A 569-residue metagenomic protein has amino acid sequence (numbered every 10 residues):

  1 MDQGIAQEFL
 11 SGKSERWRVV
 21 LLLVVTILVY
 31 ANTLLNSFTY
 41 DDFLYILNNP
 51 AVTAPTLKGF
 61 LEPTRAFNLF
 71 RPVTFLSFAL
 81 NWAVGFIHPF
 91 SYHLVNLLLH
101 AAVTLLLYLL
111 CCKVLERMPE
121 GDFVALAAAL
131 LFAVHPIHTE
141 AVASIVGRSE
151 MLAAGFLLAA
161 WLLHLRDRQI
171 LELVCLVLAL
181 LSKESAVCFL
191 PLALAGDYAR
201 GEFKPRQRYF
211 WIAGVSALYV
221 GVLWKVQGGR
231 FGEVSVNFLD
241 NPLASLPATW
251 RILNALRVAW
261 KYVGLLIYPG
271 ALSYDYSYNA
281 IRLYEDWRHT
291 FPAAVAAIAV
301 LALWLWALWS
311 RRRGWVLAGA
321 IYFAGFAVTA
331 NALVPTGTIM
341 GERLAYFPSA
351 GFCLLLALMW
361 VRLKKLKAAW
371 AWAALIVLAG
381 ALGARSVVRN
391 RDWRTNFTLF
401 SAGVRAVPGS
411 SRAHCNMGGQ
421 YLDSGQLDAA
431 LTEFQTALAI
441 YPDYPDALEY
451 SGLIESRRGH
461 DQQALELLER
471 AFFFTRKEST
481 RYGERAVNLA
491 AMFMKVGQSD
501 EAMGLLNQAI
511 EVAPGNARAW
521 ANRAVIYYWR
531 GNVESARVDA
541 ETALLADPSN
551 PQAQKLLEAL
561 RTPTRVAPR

Functional and structural regions predicted by a protein language model:
D2-D461, E469, G483-E484, N488: Polytopic membrane enzymes that build or remodel cell-surface glycoconjugates and lipids
G403, T436-A437, R470-A471, T475 (+2 more regions): Canonical positions in the second alpha-helix
A406, I440, F474-E478, V512 (+1 more regions): Structural marker of alpha-solenoid helical repeat scaffolds
D423, R457, K495, W529 (+1 more regions): Register position in tetratricopeptide repeats
L453, F473-D500, G504-L506, R518: Alpha-helical adaptor scaffolds
